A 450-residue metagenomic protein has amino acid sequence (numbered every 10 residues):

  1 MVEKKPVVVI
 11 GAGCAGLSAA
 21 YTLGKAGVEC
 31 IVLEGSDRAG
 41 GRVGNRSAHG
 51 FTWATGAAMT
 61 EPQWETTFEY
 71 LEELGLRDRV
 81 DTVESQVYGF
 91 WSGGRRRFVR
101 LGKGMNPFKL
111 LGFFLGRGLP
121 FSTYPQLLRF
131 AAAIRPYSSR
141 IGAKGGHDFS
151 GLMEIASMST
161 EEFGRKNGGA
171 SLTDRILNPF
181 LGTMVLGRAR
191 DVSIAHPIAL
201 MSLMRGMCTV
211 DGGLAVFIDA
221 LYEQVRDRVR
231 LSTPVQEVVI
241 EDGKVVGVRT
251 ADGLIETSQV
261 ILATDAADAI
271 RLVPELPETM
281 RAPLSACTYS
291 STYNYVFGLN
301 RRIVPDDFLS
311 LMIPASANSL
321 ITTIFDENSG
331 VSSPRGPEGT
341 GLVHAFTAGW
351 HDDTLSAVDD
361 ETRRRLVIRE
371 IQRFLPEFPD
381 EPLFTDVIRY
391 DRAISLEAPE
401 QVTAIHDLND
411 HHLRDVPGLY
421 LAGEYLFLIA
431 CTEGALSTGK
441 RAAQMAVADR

Functional and structural regions predicted by a protein language model:
K5-V32: N-terminal Rossmann-like FAD-binding beta1-loop-alpha1 element of flavoenzymes
G24-A48: Glycine-rich FAD pyrophosphate-binding loop
A26, Q236-V343, W350-S356, E361 (+3 more regions): Mid-domain catalytic core of redox enzymes that form a hydrophobic substrate pocket/lid adjacent to a catalytic redox
N45-Y70: N-terminal glycine-rich dinucleotide-binding loop that anchors FAD/FMN and/or NAD(P) in oxidoreductases
A58-E65, L152-M158, G168, L200-Y222 (+1 more regions): Short beta-strand to alpha-helix junction loop
F68, E72-E73, D78-R190: Mobile amphipathic helical/loop "lid" adjacent to a hydrophobic cofactor/ligand pocket
L101, E327, V331-R450: Conserved flavin/dinucleotide-binding core of flavoenzymes
H196-A251, I255-Q259, A263: Helical element adjacent to the flavin cofactor pocket in flavoenzyme catalytic cores
